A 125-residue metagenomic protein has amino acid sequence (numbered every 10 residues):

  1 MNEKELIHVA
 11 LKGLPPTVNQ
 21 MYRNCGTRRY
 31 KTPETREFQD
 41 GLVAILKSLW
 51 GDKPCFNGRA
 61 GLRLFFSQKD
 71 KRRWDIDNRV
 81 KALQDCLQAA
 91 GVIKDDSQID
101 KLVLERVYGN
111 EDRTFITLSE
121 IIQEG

Functional and structural regions predicted by a protein language model:
M1-G125: Acidic, proline/glycine-enriched N-terminal capping motif
